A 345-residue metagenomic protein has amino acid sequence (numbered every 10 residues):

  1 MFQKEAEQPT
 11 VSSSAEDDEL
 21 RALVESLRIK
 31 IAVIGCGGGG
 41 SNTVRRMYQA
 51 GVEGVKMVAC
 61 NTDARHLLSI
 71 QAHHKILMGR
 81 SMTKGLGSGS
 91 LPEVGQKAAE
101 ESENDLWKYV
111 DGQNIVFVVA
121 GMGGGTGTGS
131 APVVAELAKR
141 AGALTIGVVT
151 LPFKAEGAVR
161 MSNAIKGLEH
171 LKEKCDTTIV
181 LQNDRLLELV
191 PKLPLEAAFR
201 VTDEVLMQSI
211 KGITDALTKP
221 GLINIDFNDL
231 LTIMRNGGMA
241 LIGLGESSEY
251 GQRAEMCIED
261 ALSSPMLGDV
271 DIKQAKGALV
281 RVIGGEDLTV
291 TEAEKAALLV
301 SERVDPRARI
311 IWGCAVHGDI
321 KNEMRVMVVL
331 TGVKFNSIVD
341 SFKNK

Functional and structural regions predicted by a protein language model:
M1-K345: Tubulin/FtsZ superfamily GTPase core signature
